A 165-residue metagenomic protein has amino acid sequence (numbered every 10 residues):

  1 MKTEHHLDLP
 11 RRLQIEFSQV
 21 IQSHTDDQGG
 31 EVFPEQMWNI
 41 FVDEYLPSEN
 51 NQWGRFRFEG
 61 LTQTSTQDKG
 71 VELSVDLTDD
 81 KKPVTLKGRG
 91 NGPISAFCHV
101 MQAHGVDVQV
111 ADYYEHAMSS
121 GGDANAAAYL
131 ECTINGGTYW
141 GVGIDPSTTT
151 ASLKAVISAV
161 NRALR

Functional and structural regions predicted by a protein language model:
K2-R165: Terminal or standalone catalytic/regulatory effector modules within metabolic enzymes and repeat proteins
